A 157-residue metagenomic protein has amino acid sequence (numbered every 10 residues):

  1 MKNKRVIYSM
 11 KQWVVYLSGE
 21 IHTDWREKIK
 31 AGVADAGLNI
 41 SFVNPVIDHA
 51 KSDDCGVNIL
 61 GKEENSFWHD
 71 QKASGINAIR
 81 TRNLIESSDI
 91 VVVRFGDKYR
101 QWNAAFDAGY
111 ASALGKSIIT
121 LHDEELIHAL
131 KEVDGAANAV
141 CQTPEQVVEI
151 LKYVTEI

Functional and structural regions predicted by a protein language model:
M1-I157: Conserved catalytic or regulatory cores that recognize and/or transform ribose-phosphate-containing ligands
